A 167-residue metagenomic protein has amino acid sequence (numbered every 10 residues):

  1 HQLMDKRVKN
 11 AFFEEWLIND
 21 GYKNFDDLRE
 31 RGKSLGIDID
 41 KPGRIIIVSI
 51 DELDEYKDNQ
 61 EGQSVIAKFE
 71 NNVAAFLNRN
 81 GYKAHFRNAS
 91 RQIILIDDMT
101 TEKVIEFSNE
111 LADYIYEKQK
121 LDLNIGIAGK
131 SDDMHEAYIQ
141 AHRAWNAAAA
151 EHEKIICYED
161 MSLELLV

Functional and structural regions predicted by a protein language model:
H1-L17: Short, charged amphipathic alpha-helical surface segments
L17, G21-V167: Cytosolic nucleotide-utilizing catalytic cores of signal-transduction proteins
